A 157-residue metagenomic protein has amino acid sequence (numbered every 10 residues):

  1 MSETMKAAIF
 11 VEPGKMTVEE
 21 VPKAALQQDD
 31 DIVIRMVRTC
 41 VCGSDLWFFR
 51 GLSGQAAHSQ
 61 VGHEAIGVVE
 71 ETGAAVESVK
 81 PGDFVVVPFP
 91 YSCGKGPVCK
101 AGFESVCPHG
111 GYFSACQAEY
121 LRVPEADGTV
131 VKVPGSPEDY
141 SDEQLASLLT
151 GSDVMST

Functional and structural regions predicted by a protein language model:
S2-A8: Short structural boundary motif marking the start of a folded domain
V11, K23-A24, A56-G62, H109-S114 (+2 more regions): Short Gly/Pro-enriched turn/cap motifs at secondary-structure boundaries
E12-G14, Q28: Residue-level recognition of beta-strand termini and adjacent short loop/turns
K15-P22: Short glycine/threonine/proline-enriched tight-turn/helix- or strand-capping micro-motif at secondary-structure
P22-T39, F49-K100, S136: Glycine-rich beta-strand-centered segment in the early N-terminal region that forms part of a ligand/cofactor-binding
C93-T157: NAD(P)H dinucleotide-binding glycine-rich loop of Rossmann-like/cofactor-binding domains, especially the beta1-alpha1
